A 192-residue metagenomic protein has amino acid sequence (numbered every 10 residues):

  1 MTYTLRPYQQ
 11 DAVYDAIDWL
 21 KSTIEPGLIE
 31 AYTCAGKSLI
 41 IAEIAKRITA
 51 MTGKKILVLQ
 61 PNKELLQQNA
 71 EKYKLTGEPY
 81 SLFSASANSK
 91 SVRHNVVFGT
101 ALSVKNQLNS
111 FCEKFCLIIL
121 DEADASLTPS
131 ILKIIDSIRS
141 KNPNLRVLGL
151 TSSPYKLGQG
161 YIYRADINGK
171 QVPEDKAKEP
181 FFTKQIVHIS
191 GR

Functional and structural regions predicted by a protein language model:
M1-E30: Conserved pre-motif I regulatory segment
A35-E43, I48-L75: Conserved Walker A/P-loop ATP-binding site and its immediately adjacent core in helicase/helicase-like ATPase domains
K54-K55, R93-V96, F115-L117, P143-L148: Loop/turn-to-beta-strand initiation segments
N62, G99-S103, L150-P154: A short beta-strand-to-loop transition that corresponds to the Sensor-1 phosphate-sensing loop of AAA+ P-loop ATPases
L66-N69, S91-V92, N106-Q107, K156-Y163: Switch/connector loops and helix/strand junctions flanking conserved nucleotide-binding motifs in nucleotide-processing
Y73-S110: Inter-Walker segment of RecA-like/P-loop motor cores
V96-D136: Conserved RecA-like ASCE ATPase "motif II neighborhood" in helicase/translocase motors
D124-R192: Post-DEXD/H (motif II) to motif III coupling segment of the RecA-like Helicase ATP-binding lobe
